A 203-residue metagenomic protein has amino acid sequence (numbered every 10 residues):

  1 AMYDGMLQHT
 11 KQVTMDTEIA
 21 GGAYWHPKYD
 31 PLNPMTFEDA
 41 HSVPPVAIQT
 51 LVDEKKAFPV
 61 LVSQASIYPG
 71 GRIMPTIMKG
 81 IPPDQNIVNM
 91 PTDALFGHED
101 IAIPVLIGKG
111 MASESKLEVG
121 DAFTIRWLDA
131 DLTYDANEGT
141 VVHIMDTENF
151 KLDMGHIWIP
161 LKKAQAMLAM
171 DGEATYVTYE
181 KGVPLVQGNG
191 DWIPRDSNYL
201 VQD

Functional and structural regions predicted by a protein language model:
M2-I77, D100, N189-G190: Hydrophobic, regular-secondary-structure patches
A20, I103, E173-V177: Short amphipathic alpha-helical segments
D30, P83-Q85, T147: Active-site/binding-pocket entry motifs
F58-V60, V105, V177-K181: Short, hydrophobic beta-strand segments that form beta-sheet elements in well-ordered domains
P59-V62, I81, R195, Q202: Conserved beta-strand termini and adjacent loop/short-helix elements that scaffold enzyme active sites in alpha/beta
L61, T76-I81, D93-K162: Hydrophobic secondary-structure segments that place a key small or acidic residue at a functional site
D84-T92: Cytochrome P450 core scaffold surrounding the K-helix E-X-X-R motif and the conserved "meander" helix-loop region
D129-T140, I144-D203: Mechanotransmission and gating elements of multispan inner-membrane complexes involved in transport and envelope
